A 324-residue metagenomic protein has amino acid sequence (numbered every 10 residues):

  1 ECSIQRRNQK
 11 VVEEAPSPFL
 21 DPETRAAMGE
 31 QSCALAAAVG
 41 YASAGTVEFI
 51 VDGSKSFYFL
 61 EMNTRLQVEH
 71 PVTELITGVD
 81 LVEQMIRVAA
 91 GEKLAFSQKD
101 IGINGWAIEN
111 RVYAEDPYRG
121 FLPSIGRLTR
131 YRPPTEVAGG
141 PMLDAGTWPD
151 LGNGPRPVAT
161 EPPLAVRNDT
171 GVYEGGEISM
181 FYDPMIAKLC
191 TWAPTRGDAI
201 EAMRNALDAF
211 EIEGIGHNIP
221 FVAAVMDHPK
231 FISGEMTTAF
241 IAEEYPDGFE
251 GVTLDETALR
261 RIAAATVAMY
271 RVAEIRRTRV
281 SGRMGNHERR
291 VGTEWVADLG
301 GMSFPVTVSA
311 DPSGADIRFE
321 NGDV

Functional and structural regions predicted by a protein language model:
E1, A15, G53, M62 (+3 more regions): Fold-independent oxyanion-binding glycine-rich loops and adjacent beta-strand/coil segments at enzyme active sites
E1, E23, A27, I50-Y58 (+1 more regions): Phosphate-binding site of ATP-dependent enzymes
E1, N63-T64, I125, N321: A short beta-strand motif that forms part of the nucleic acid-binding face of small beta-barrel RNA-binding folds
E1-E30, L66-L81, G139-A145, N153: ATP-dependent carboxylate/phosphate-activation module, predominantly the ATP-grasp catalytic core and closely related
E14-V51, A206: A long amphipathic alpha-helix within ATP-dependent nucleotide-binding catalytic cores
S32, P71-D323: Catalytic cores of soluble metabolic enzymes centered on carboxylation/carboxyl-transfer
Y41-Q67: Conserved metal-phosphate-binding beta-hairpin within the catalytic cores of diverse ATP-dependent phosphoryl-transfer
